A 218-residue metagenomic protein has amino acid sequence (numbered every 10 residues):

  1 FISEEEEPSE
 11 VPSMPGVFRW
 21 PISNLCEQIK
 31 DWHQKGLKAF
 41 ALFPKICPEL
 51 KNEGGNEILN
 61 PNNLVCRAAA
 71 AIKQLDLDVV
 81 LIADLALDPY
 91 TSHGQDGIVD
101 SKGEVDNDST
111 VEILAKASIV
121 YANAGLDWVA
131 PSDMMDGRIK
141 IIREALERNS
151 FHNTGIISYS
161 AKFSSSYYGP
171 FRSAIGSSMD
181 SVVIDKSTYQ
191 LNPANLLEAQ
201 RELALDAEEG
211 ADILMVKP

Functional and structural regions predicted by a protein language model:
S3-P218: Alpha/beta enzyme core
